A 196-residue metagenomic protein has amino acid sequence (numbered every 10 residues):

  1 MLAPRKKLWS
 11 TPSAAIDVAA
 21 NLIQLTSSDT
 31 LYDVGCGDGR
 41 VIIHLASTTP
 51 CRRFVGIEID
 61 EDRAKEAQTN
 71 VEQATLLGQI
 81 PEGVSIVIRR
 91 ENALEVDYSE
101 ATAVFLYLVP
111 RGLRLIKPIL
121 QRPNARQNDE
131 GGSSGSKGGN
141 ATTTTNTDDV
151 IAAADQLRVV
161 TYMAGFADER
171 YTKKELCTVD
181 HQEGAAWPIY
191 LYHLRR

Functional and structural regions predicted by a protein language model:
M1-S27: S-adenosyl-L-methionine
S28-G37: Conserved class I S-adenosyl-L-methionine
R40-C51: Conserved SAM-binding loop of SAM-dependent methyltransferases across substrates and taxa, primarily the Class I
R53-E58: Conserved SAM-binding motif I beta-strand of class I
K65-Y98: S-adenosyl-L-methionine
L94, A101-L115: A short SAM/SAH-binding and catalytic strip from SAM-dependent methyltransferases
G112-N140, N146-R196: C-terminal substrate-binding/active-site "lid" region of AdoMet-derived donor-dependent transferases
